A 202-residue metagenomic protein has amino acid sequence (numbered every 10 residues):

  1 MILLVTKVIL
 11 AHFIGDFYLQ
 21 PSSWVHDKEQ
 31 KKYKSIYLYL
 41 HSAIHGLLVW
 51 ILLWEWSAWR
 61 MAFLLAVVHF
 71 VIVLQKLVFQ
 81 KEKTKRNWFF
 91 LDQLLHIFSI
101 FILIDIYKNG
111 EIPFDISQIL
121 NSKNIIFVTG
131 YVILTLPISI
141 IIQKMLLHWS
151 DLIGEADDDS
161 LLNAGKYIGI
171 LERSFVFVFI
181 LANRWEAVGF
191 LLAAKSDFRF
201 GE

Functional and structural regions predicted by a protein language model:
M1-L4, L52-A62, I180-A187: Transmembrane helix interruption/hinge and helix-loop junction motifs
M1-Q20: N-terminal signal-anchor module of multipass membrane proteins
V5-T6, Y39, W59-F63, F90 (+2 more regions): Hydrophobic alpha-helical transmembrane segments
K7, A11-H12, L64, L103 (+1 more regions): Alpha-helical transmembrane segments in multi-pass membrane proteins
F17-S42, I72-D105, N109-F177, F198-E202: Interhelical loop and helix-boundary elements at the membrane-water interface of polytopic inner-membrane proteins
V49-F70, L77: Transmembrane helix-loop-helix
V67, V71, A187-E202: Transmembrane alpha-helical segments of integral membrane proteins
R173-A193: Short alpha-helical packing/oligomerization segments
